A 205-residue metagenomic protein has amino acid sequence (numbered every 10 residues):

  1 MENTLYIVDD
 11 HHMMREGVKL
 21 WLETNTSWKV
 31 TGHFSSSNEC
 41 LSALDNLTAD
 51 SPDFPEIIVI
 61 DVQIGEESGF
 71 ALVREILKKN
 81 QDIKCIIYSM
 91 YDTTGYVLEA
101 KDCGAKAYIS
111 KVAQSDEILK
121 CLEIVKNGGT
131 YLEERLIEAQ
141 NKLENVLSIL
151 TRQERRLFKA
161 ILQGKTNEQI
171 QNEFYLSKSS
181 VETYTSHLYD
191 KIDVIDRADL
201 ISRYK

Functional and structural regions predicted by a protein language model:
M14, G65: The feature encodes the CheY-like receiver
S36, S68-A71: Acidic catalytic/metal-coordinating carboxylates
T48-V59, I64: Active-site beta3 strand of CheY-like receiver
D61-V62, S89, K111: Active-site residues of response regulator receiver
F70-D82: Short amphipathic alpha-helix used as the core "switch/output" element in two-component signaling
V97-K101, A107-R152: Short, flexible helix-to-coil linker/hinge segments that flank and couple to helix-turn-helix
N141-S180: Helix-turn-helix DNA-binding segment
S186-K205: Basic, Lys/Arg-enriched C-terminal extension of HTH/homeodomain DNA-binding domains
